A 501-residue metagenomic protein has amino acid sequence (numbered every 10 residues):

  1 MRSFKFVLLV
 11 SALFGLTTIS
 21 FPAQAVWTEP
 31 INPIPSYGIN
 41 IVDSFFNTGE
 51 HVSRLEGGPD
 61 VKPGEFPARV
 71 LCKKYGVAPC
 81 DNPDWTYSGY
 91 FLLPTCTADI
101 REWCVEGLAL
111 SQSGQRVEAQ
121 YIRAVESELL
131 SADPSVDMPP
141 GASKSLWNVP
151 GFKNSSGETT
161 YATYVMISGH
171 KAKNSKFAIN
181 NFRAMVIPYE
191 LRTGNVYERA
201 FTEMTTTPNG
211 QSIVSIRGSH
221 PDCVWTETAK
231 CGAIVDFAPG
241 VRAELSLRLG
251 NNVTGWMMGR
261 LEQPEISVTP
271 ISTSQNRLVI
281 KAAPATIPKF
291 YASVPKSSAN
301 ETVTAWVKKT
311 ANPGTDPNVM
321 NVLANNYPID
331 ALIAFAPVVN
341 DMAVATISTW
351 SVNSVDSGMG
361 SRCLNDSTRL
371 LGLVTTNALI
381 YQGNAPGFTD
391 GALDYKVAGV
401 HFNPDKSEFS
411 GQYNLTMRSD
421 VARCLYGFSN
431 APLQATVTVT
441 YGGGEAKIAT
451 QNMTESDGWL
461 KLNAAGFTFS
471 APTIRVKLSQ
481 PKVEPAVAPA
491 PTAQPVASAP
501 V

Functional and structural regions predicted by a protein language model:
M1-L8: Bacterial N-terminal signal peptides that target proteins for export
L8-F14: Hydrophobic alpha-helical targeting segments used for export or membrane insertion
F14-Q24: C-terminal segment of classical bacterial N-terminal signal peptides
V26-Q120: Charged, amphipathic alpha-helical stretches
P79, P83, Y87-R192, E198-R199: Long, contiguous, compositionally biased segments that the model treats as domain-scale units
K153-S498: Extended, non-transmembrane interaction/recognition domains
